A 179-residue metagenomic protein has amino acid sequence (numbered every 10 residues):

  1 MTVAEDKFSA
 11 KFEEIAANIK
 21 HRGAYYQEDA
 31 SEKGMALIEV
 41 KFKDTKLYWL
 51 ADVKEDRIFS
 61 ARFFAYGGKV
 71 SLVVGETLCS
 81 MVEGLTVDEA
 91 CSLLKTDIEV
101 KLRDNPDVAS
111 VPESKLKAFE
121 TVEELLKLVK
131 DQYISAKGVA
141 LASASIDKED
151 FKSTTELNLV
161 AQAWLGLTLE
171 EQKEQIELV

Functional and structural regions predicted by a protein language model:
M1-V179: Domain-level signature for proteins that mediate thiol-based redox and metal-cofactor handling
